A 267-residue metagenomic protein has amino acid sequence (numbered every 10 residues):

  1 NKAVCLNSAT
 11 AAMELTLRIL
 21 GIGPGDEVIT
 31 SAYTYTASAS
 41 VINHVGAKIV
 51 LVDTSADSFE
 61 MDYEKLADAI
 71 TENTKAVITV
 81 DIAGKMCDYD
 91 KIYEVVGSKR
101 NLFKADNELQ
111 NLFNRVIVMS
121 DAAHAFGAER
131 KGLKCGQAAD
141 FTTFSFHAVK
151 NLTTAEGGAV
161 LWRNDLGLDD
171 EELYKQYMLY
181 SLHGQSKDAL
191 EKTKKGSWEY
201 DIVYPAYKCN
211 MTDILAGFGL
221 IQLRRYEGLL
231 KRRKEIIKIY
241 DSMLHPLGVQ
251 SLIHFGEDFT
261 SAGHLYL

Functional and structural regions predicted by a protein language model:
N1, A76-V80, K85, Y89-Y93 (+2 more regions): PLP-dependent aminotransferase class I/II
N1-I19, G23, I92: Conserved PLP-binding active-site segment in aminotransferase class I/II-type PLP enzymes
R18-A122, E129: PLP-dependent aminotransferase-like
S40-I42, K134, I214: Hydrophobic/aromatic ligand-binding patch that stacks against planar heteroaromatic rings of cofactors or nucleotides
V45, A138-A139, L247: Short, structured coil segments at secondary-structure junctions
D106-L152, W198-I202: Conserved active-site segment immediately N-terminal to the catalytic lysine that forms the internal aldimine
H124, Q137-K187, D213: Active-site PLP attachment segment
